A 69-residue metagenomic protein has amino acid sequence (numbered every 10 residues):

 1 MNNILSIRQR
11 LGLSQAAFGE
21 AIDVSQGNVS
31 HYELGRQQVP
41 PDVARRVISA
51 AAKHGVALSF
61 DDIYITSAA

Functional and structural regions predicted by a protein language model:
M1-R10, L58: A short, Lys/Arg-rich alpha-helix, primarily the initiator
L5, A16, D61: Residues within the helices of the helix-turn-helix
L5, Q9, D23, L34-R36: Residue-level detection of the helix-turn-helix DNA-binding "recognition helix"
R8, G19, I48: The alpha-helix within a helix-turn-helix
G12-H31: Short alpha-helical DNA-recognition segment
P41-D61: DNA major-groove recognition helix of helix-turn-helix/homeodomain DNA-binding modules
